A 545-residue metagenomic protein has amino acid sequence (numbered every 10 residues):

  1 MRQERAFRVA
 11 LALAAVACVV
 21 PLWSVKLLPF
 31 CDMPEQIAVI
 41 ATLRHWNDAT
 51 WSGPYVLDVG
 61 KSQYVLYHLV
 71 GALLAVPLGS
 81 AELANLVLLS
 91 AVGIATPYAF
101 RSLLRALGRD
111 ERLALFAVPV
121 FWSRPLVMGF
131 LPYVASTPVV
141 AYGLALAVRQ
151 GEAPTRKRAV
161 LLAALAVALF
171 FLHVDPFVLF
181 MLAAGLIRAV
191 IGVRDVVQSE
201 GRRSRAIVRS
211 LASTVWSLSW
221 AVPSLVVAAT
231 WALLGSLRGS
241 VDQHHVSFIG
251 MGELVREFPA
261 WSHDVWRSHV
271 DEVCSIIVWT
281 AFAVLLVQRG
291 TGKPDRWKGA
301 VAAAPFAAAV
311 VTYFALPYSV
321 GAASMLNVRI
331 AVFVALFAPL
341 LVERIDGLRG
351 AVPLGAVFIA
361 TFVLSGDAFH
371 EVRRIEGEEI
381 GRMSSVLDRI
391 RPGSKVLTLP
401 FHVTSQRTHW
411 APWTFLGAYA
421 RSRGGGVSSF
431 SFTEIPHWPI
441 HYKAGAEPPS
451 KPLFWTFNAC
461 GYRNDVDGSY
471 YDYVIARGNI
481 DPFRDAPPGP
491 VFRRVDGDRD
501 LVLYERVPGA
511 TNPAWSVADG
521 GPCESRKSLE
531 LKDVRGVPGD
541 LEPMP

Functional and structural regions predicted by a protein language model:
R5, F100-F121: Transmembrane-helix signature of polytopic, membrane-embedded enzymes that assemble or transfer cell-envelope glycans
C18-E35, N47-A49, Q63-Y64, L165-A304 (+1 more regions): Transmembrane catalytic cores of multi-pass membrane glycosyltransferases and polysaccharide-assembly enzymes
Q36-H45, V56-S80: Short hydrophobic/aromatic helix or loop-helix immediately within or flanking a transmembrane segment in polytopic
V87-L107: Transmembrane-helix motifs of polytopic, lipid-linked glycan transferases
R112, R149-V167, G201-R209: Short hydrophobic alpha-helices at membrane interfaces in multi-pass membrane enzymes
M128-S136: Short acidic/glycine- and proline-prone juxtamembrane loop motifs at membrane-interface regions of multi-pass membrane
T280, L340, R344-D367: Signature aromatic-anchored transmembrane alpha helix within multi-pass, membrane-resident enzymes that catalyze glycan
E376, V386-N479: Short periplasmic/luminal acceptor-recognition loop of GT-C membrane glycosyltransferases, typified by
